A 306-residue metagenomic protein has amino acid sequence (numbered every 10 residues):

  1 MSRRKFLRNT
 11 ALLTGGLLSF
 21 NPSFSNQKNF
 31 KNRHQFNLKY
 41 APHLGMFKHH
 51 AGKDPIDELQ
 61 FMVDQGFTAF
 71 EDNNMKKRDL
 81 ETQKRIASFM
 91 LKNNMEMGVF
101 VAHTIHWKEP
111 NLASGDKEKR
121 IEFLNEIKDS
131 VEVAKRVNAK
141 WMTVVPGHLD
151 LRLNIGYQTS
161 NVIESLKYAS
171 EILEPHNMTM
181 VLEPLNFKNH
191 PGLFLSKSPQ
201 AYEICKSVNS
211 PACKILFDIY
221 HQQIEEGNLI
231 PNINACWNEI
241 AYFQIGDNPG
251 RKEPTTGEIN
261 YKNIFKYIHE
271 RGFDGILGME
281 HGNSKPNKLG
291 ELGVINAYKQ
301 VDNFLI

Functional and structural regions predicted by a protein language model:
S2-V63, L195-F217, H221-I306: Histidine-acidic metal/acid-base catalytic patches
T10-S19, F30-H34, N93, L112-K214: Active-site acidic/histidine proton-transfer and metal-coordination neighborhood in alpha/beta enzyme cores
D57-M75: Catalytic domains of carbohydrate-active enzymes, especially glycoside hydrolases
E71-L91, P146-D150: Glycine-rich, proline-tolerant flexible connector loops at the mouths of alpha/beta enzymes
I86-G115: Mid-chain, structured segments of secreted extracytoplasmic proteins
H103-E109, L149, G246-K252: Conserved radical SAM core fold
